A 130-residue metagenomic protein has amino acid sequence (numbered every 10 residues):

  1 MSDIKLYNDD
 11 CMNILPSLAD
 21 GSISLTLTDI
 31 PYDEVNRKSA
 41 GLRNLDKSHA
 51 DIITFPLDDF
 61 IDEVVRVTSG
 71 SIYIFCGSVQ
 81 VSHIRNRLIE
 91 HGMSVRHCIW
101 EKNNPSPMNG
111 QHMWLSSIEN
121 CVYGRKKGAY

Functional and structural regions predicted by a protein language model:
S2-Y130: Core catalytic lobe of class I
